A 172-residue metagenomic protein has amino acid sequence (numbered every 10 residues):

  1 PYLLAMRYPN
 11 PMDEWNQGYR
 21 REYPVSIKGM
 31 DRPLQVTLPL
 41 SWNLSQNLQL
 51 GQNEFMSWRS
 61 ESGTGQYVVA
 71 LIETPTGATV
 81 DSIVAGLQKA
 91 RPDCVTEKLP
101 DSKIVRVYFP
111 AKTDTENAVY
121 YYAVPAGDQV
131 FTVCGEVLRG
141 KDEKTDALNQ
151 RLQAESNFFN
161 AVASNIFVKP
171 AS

Functional and structural regions predicted by a protein language model:
P1-Q66, G86, A90-L99, T113-E116 (+1 more regions): N-terminal targeting sequences that direct proteins away from the cytosol to non-cytosolic compartments
G77-S82: Short, conserved charged micro-motifs
K103-Y120: Short, Gly/Ser/Thr-enriched beta-strand-loop segments that form substrate-interacting elements of hydrolase/peptidase
Y122-V124: Exposed beta-sheet edge/beta-hairpin loop segments within beta-rich domains
